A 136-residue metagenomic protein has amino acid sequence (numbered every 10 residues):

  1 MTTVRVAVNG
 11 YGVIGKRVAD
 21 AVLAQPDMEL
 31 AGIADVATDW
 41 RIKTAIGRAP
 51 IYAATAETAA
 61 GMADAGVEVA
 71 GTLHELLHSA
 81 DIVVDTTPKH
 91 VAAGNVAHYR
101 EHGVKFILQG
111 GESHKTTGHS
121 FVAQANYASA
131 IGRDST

Functional and structural regions predicted by a protein language model:
T2-T136: N-terminal Rossmann-like NAD(P) cofactor-binding subdomain of oxidoreductases, focused on the glycine-rich
